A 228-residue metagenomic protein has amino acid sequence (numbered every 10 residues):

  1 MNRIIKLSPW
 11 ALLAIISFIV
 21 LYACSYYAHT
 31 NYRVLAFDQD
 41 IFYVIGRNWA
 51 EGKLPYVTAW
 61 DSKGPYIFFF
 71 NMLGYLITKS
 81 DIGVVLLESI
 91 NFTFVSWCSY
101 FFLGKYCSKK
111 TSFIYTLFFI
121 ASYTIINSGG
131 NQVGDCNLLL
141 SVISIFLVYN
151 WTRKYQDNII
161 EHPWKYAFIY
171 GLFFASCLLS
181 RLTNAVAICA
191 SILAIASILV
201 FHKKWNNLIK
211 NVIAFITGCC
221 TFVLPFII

Functional and structural regions predicted by a protein language model:
M1-I4, A187-C219: Perimembrane helix-loop-helix junctions
W10-V20, K204-I228: Hydrophobic alpha-helical membrane-interfacial segments at the cytosolic entry of transmembrane helices
H29-I45, T58-F70, I82: Extracytoplasmic catalytic/substrate-binding loops of multi-pass membrane glycan-assembly enzymes
P65, F69, I77-W97: Loop-to-helix entry region of an early transmembrane alpha helix in multi-pass inner-membrane enzymes
L86-S108, I143-F146: Transmembrane-helix motifs of polytopic, lipid-linked glycan transferases
K105-K110, V142-I169, F201-H202: Membrane-interface transmembrane helices that cradle and orient dolichyl/undecaprenyl
S128-N137: Short acidic/glycine- and proline-prone juxtamembrane loop motifs at membrane-interface regions of multi-pass membrane
K165-L182, I188-L193, T217, T221: Membrane-interface alpha helices of multi-pass inner-membrane proteins
